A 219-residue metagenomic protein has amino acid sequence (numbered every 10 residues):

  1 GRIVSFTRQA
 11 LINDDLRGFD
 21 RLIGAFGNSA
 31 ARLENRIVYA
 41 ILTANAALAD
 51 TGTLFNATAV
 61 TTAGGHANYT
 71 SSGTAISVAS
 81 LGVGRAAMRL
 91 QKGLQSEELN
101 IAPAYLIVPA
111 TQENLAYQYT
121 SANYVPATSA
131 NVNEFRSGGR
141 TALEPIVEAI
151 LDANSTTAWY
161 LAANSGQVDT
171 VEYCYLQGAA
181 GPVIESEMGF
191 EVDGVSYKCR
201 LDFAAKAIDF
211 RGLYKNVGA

Functional and structural regions predicted by a protein language model:
R2, F6-L90: Alpha-helical scaffold segments that mediate packing/assembly in large oligomeric complexes
F19, I23, A30, V38-I41 (+8 more regions): A sequence-level detector of short, solvent-exposed, charge-rich linear segments
A63-L90, N100-Y105, T111-A219: Sequence/fold signature of self-assembling virion shell proteins
G93-L94: Amphipathic alpha-helical assembly/oligomerization segments
E97: Arginine/glycine-rich "motif VI" loop of SF2 helicases in the C-terminal RecA-like domain
